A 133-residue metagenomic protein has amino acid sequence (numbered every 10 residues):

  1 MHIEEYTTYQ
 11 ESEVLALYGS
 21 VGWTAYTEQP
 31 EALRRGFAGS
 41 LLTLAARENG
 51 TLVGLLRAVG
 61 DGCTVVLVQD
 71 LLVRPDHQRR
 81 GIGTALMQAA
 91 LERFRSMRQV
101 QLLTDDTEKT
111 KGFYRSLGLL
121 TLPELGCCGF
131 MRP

Functional and structural regions predicted by a protein language model:
M1-E28, L125-C128: Short amphipathic alpha-helix that is part of the acyltransferase structural core
Y6, R74, D105: Residue-level recognition of the GNAT/N-acetyltransferase active site
G22-T43, R47: Active-site rim helix/loop that mediates acceptor-substrate recognition in acyltransferases
A45, T51-G60, T64-L72: Conserved beta-strand in the GNAT
V73, R79-E92: Conserved acetyl-CoA-binding loop-helix of GNAT-fold acetyltransferases
T84, S96, D106-R132: Conserved active-site alpha-helix within GNAT-family acetyltransferase domains
V100-T104: Conserved hydrophobic beta-strand within the GNAT/NAT acetyltransferase core sheet that lines the active-site cleft
